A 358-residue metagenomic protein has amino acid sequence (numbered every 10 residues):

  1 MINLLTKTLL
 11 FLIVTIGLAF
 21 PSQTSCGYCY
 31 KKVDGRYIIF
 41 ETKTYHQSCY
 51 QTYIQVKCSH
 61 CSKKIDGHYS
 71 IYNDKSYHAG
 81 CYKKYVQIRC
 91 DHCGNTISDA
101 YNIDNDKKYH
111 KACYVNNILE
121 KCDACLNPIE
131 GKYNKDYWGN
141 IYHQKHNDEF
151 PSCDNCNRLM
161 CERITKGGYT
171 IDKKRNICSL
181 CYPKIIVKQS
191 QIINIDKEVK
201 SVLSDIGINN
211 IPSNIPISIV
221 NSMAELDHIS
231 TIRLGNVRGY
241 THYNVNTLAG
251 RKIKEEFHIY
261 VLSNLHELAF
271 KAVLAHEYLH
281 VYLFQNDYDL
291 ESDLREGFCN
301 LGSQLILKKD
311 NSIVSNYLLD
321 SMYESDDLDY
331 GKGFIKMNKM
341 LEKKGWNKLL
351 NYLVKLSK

Functional and structural regions predicted by a protein language model:
M1-P21: Classical Sec-dependent N-terminal signal peptides that target proteins to the secretory pathway
F20-S22, S48-I54, G80-V86, K111-I118 (+4 more regions): Short, flexible, mixed-charge glycine/proline-rich loop motifs that serve as phosphate/nucleic-acid-contacting
C26-C29, V33, Y37-F40, T44-Y45 (+16 more regions): Fold-core signature of tandem repeat domains
H60, D91-H92, V115-H242: A metal-dependent hydrolase signature that marks the N-terminal structural subdomain at the beginning of catalytic folds
L119, N147-R158, I208, E324-K358: Pan-zinc metallopeptidase signature
L203, A272-N286, E296-N300, Q304: Active-site recognition of the HExxH zinc-binding catalytic motif
I232-K271, Y278-Q285: Active-site scaffold of zinc-dependent metalloenzymes
Y288-D329: Post-HExxH zinc-binding segment in Zn-dependent metallohydrolases
